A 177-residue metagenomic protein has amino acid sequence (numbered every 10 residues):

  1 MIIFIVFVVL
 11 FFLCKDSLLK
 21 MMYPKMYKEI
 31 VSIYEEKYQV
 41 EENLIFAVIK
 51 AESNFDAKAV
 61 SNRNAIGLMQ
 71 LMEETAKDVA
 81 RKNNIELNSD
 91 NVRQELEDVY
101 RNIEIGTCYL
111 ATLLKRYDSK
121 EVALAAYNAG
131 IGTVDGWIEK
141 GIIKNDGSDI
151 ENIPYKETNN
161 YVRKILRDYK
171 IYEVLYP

Functional and structural regions predicted by a protein language model:
M1-C14: Hydrophobic membrane-insertion alpha-helices, especially the h-region of bacterial N-terminal signal peptides
F11-P177: Catalytic glycan-binding domains that act on GlcNAc-containing polysaccharides
